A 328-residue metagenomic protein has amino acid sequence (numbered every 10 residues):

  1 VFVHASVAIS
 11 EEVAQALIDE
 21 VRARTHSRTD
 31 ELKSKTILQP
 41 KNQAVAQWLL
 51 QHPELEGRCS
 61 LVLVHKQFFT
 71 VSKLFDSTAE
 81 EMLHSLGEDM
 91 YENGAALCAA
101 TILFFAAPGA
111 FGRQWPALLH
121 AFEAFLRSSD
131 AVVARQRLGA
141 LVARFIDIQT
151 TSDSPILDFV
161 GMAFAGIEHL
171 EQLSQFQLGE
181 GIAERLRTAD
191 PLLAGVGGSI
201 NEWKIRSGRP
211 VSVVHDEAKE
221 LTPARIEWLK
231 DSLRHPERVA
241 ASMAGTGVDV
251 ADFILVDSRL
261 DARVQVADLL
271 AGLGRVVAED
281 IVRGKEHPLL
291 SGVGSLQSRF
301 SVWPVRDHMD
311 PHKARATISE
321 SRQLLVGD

Functional and structural regions predicted by a protein language model:
F2-D328: Phosphate-ester processing/binding pockets and catalytic centers
